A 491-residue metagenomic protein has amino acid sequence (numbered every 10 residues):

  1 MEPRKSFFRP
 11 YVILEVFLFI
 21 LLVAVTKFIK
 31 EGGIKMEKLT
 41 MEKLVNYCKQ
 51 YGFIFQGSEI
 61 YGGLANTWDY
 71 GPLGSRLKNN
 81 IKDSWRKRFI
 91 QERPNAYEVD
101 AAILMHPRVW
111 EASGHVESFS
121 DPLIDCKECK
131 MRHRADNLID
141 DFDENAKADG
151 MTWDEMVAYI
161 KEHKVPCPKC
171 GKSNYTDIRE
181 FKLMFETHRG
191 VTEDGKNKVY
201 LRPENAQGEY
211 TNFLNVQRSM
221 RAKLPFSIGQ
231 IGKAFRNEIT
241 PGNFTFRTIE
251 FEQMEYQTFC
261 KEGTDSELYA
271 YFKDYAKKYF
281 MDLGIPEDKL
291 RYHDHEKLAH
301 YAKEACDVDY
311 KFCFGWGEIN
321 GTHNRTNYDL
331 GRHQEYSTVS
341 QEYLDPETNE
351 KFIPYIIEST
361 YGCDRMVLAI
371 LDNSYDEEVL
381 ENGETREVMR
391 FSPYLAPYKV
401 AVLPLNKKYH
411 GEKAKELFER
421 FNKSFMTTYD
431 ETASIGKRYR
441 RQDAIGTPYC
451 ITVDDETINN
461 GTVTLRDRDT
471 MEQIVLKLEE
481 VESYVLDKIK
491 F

Functional and structural regions predicted by a protein language model:
E15-K35: Short, Lys/Arg-enriched N-terminal segments with co-localized hydrophobic residues within the first ~10-30 amino acids
E31-F491: NTP/phosphate- and nucleic-acid-binding module
